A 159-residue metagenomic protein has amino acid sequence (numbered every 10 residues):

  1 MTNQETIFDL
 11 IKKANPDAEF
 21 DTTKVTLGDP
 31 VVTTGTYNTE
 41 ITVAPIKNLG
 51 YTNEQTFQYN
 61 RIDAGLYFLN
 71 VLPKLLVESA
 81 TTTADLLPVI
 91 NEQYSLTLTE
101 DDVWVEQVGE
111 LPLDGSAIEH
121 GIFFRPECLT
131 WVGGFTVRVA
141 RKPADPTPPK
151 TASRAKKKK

Functional and structural regions predicted by a protein language model:
M1-D21, I62-E100, D145-K159: Solvent-exposed, low-complexity, repeat-rich "mucin-like" stalks and linkers
Q4, Q55-Q58, Q93, Q107: Residue-identity detector for glutamine
F8, F20, F57, F68 (+2 more regions): Phenylalanine-focused residue identity feature
D17-N48, L98-E127: Serine/threonine-rich, repeat-prone extracellular segments and beta-strand-based repeat modules of secreted/surface
V25, V31-V32, V43, V71 (+5 more regions): Extended aliphatic helical segments
K47-Q58, P126-R138, K142: Short, exposed coil/turn segments at beta-strand boundaries within extracellular/luminal domains
